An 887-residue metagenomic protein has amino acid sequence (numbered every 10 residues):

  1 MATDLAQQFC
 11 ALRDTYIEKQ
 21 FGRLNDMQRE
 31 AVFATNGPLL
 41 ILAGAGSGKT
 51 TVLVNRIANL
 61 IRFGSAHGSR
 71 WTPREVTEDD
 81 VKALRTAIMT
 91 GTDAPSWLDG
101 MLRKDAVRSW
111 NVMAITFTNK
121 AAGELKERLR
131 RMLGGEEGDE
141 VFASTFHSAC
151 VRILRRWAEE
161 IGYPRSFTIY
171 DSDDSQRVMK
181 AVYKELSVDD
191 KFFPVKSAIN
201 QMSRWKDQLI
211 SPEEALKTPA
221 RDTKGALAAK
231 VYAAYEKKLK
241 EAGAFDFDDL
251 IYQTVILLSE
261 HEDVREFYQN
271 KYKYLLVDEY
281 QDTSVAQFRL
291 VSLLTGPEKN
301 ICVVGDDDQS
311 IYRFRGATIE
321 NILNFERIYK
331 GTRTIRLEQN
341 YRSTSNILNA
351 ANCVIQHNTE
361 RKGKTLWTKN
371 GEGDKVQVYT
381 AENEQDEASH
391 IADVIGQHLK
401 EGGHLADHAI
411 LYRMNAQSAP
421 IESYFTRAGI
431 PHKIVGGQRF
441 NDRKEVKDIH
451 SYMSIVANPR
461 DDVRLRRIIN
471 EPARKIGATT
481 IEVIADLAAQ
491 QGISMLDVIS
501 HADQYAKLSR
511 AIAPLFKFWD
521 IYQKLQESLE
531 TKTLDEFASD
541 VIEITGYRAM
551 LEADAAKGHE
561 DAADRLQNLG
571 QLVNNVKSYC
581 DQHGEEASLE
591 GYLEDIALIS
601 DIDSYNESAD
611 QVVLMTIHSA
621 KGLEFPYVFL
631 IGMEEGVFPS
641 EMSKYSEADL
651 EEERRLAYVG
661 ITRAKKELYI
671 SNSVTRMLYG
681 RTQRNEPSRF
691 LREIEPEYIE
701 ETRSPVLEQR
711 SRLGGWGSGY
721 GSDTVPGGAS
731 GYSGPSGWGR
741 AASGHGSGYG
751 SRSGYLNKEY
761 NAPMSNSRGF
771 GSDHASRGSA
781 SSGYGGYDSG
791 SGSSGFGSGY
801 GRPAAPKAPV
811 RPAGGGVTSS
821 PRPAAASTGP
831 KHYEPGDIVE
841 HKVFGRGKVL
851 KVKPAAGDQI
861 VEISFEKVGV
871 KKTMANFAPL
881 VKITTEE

Functional and structural regions predicted by a protein language model:
M1-P164, I169, E266, E320 (+1 more regions): P-loop NTPase Walker
R23, R70, D80, I88-W97 (+5 more regions): Conserved helicase/translocase P-loop NTPase motor core
F33, G37, K104-S109, I256-L275 (+1 more regions): Short basic/glycine-enriched coil/helix segment immediately N-terminal to the Walker B
T35, F117, E137-V141, A158-D249 (+4 more regions): ATP-hydrolysis module of ASCE/P-loop NTPase motor domains, specifically the Walker B Asp-Glu catalytic pair
S47, Q281-E360, K364-K369, D486-A489 (+1 more regions): Conserved helicase motor core of SF1/SF2 NTP-dependent helicases
T50-L53, G68, T77, L84-R103 (+7 more regions): Helicase P-loop NTPase motor core
K217-R221, H404, S418-I430, R443 (+4 more regions): Conserved helicase C-terminal RecA-like lobe
M633-G869, F877-E887: C-terminal accessory regions
